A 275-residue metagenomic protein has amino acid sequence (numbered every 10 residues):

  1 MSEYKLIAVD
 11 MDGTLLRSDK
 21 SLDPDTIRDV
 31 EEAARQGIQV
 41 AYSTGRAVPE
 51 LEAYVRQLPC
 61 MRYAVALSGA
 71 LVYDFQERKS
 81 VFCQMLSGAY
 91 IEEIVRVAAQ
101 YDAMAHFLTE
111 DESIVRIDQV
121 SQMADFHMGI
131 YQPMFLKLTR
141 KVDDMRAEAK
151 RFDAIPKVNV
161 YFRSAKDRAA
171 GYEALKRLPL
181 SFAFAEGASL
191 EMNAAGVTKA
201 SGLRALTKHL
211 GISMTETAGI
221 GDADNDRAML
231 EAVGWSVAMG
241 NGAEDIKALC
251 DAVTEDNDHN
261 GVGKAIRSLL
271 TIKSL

Functional and structural regions predicted by a protein language model:
M1-M11, R28: Non-catalytic pre-domain segments flanking phosphatase-related domains
S2-L6, R17, D23, L190-L275: Mg2+-dependent phosphoryl-transfer enzymes with acidic/Ser/Thr/Gly-rich catalytic loops
S21-M128: Active-site phosphate-binding/coordination module
E31-R35, A99, K176, E231 (+1 more regions): Anion (oxyanion) recognition and catalysis
G37-A41, M61-R62, P156-K157, T215-E216 (+2 more regions): Short active-site oxyanion
L51-V55, G171, I246, V262: Hydrophobic packing residues within well-ordered alpha-helices of enzyme cores
L58-C60, L67-S68, Q76, K176-L178 (+2 more regions): Short, structured coil segments at secondary-structure junctions
A89, V97, Y101-M104, L108-I220 (+2 more regions): Conserved acidic, metal-coordinating active-site core of Asp-based, Mg2+-dependent phosphoryl-transfer enzymes
